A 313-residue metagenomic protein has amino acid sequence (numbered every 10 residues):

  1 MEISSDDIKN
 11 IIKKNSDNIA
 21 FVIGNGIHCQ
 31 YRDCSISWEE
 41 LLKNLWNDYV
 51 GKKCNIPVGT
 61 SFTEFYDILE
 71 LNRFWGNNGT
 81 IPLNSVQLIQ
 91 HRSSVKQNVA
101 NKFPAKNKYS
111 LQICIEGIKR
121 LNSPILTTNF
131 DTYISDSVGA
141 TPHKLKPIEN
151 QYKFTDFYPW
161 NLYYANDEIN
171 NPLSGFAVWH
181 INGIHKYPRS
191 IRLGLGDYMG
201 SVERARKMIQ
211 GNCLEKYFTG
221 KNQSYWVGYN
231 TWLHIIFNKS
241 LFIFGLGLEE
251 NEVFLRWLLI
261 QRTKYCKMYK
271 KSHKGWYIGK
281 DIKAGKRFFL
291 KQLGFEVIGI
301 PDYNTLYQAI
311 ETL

Functional and structural regions predicted by a protein language model:
M1-P57, S61, H91, N107-C114 (+4 more regions): SIR2/sirtuin-family catalytic core signature
C29-Y31, L71, V86, I134-S135: Short active-site-adjacent helix-start/loop capping segments
R32-D33, G76-N84, L88, K186-I191 (+1 more regions): Short helix-capping/linker segments at secondary-structure and domain boundaries
I36-V95, I148, K153-T155: A phosphate-binding glycine/aspartate-rich beta-alpha loop in the early core of alpha/beta enzymes
T63, K108-Y109, D131-S135: Short, glycine/charge-rich beta-strand/loop segments that flank catalytic centers and engage negatively charged groups
G79-K108, A205-N222: Glycine-rich phosphate-binding "P-loop"
G117-E203: Extended, H/D-rich, highly charged conserved domains that either
S190, Y198-I236: Acidic, metal/cofactor-coordinating or nucleic-acid-engaging core segments within structured domains
